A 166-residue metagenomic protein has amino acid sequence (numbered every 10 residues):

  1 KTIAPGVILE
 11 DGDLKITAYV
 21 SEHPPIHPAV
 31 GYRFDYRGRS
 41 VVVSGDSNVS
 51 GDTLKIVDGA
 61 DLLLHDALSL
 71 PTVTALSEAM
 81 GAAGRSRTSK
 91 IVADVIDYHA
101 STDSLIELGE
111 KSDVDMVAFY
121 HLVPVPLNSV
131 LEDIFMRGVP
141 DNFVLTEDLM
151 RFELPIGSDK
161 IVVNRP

Functional and structural regions predicted by a protein language model:
K1-D58, D148-P166: Core dinuclear metal-dependent hydrolase active-site scaffold
G31, S40, N48-L149: Cap/insert and terminal regions of metallo-dependent hydrolase folds
